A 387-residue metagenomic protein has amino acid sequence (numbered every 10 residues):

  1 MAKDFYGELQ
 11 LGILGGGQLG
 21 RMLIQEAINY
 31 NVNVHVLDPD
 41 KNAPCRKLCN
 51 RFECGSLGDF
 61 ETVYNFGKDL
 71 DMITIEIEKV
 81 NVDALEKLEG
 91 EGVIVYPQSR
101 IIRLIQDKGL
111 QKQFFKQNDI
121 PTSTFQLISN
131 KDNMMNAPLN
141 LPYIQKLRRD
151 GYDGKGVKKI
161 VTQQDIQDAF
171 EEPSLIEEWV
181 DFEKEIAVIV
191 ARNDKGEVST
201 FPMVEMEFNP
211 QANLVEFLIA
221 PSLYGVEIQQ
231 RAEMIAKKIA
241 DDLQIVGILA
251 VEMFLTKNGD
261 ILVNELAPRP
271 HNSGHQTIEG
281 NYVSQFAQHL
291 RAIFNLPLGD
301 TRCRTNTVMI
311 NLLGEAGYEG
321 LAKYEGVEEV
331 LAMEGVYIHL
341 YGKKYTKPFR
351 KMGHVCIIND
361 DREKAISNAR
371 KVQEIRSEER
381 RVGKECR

Functional and structural regions predicted by a protein language model:
M1-Q106, L110: ATP-binding N-terminal substructure of ATP-dependent carboxylate-amine bond-forming enzymes
F60-D69, M134-L139, Q167: Short amphipathic alpha-helix with an adjacent loop that forms part of the alpha/beta core around
P97-V157, Q163: A conserved helix-loop-beta module that forms one wall/lid of the active-site cleft in ATP-utilizing catalytic domains
G156-N258: Internal nucleotide-binding/catalytic subdomain
Q230-V251, K257, A267-E319: Active-site "cap" helix and flanking loop/linker of ATP-utilizing ligase/carboxylase catalytic domains
R291-R381: Peripheral (often C-terminal) accessory segments that flank ATP-dependent C-N-forming ligase machineries
G383-R387: Short "domain-exit" segments at the C-terminal end of structured domains
